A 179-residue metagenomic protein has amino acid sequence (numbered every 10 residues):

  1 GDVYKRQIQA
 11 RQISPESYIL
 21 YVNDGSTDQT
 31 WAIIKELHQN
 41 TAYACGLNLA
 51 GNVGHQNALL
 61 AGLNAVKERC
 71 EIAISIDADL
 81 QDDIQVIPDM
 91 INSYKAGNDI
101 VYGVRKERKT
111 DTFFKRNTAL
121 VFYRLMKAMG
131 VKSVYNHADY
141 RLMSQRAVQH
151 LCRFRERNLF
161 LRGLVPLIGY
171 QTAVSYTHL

Functional and structural regions predicted by a protein language model:
G1-Q7, T177-H178: Conserved small/polar residues in nucleotide/adenosyl-binding loops
K5-P15: Short, acidic, metal-binding catalytic loop of nucleotide-sugar glycosyltransferases
P15-G25: Short beta-strand/loop segment that forms part of the nucleotide-sugar
S17, Y43-A44: Short, conserved active-site loop motifs that form the nucleotide-linked donor/cofactor pocket
N23-W31, L80-Q81: A conserved acidic beta->alpha catalytic loop
C45-G51, H55-A65, I72, I84-L161: Acceptor/aglycone-binding surface of glycosyltransferases and processive sugar-polymer synthases
C70-D79: Short beta-strand-to-loop acidic/aromatic patch adjacent to the donor-nucleotide binding site
R157-N158, G163-Y176: Catalytic donor-sugar/metal-binding loop of nucleotide-sugar-dependent glycosyltransferases
